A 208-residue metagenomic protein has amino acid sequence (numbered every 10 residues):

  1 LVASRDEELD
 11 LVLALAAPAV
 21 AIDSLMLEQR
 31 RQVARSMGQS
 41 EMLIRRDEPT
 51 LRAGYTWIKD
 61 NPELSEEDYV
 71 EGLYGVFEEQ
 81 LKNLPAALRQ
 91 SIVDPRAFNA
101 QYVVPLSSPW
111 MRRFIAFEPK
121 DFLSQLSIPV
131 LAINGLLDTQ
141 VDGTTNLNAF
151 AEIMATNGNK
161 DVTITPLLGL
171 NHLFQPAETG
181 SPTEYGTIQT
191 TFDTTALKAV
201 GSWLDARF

Functional and structural regions predicted by a protein language model:
L1-E7, V12: Short glycine-enriched nucleophile-adjacent loop and the immediately C-terminal alpha-helix near the catalytic center
D6-E8, M154-K160: Short helix-capping segments at alpha-helix termini
L13-A16, L168: Alpha/beta-hydrolase-fold catalytic nucleophile elbow
L15-S124: Accessory cap/linker subdomain of secreted extracellular hydrolases
L126, A132-N134, D138: Short beta-strand/loop motif that positions the catalytic acidic residue of the alpha/beta-hydrolase fold
I128, D142-I153: Short alpha-helix in the alpha/beta-hydrolase fold that links the catalytic acid
L137-V141, H172: Acidic catalytic loop of the alpha/beta-hydrolase fold
T163, L170-F174, E178-F208: Catalytic active-site module of serine/aspartate enzymes centered on a nucleophile-bearing elbow/loop
